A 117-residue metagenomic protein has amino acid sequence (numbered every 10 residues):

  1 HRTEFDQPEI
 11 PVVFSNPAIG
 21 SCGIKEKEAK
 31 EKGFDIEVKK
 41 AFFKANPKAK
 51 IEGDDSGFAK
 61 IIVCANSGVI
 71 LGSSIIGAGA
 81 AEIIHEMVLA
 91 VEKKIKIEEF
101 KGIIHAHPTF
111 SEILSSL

Functional and structural regions predicted by a protein language model:
H1-Q7, G68, T109: Rossmann-like dinucleotide/flavin-binding elements
R2-A18: Flexible, acidic loop-helix segments that line cofactor/substrate-binding pockets
F14-L117: Flexible, glycine-rich terminal cap/loop adjacent to redox cofactors in electron-transfer oxidoreductases
